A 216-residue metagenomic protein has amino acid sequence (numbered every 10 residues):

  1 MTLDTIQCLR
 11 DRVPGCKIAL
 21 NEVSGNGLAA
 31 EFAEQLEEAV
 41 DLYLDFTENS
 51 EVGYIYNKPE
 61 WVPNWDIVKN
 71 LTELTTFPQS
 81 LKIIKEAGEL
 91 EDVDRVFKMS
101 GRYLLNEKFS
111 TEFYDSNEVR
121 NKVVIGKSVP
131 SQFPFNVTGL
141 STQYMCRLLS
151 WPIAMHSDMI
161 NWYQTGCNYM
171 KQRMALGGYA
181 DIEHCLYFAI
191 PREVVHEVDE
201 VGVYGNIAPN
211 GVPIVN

Functional and structural regions predicted by a protein language model:
M1-N216: ER/Golgi luminal nucleotide-sugar-dependent glycosyltransferases, focusing on the catalytic module
